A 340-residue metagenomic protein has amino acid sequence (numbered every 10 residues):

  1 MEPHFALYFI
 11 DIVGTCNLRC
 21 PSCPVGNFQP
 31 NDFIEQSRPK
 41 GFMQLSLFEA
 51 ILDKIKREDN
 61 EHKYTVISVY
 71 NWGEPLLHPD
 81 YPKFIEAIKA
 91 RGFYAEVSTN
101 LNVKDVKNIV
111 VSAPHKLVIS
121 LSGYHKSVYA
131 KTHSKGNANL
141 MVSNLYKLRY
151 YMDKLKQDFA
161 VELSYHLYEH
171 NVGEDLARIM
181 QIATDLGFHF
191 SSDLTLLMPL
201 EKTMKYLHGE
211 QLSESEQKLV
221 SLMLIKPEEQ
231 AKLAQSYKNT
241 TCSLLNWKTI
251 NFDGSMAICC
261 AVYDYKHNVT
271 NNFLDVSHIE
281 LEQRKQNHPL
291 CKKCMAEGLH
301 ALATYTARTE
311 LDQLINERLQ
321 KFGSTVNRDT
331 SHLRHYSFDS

Functional and structural regions predicted by a protein language model:
M1-K116, S127, K131, S143 (+3 more regions): Conserved alpha-helical substructure of the radical SAM core
E2-D11, F188-V326, Y336-S340: Accessory C-terminal segments flanking Radical SAM cores
H4, M43-L47, D80, N137-N144 (+3 more regions): Soluble or luminal CAZymes and related metallo-dependent hydrolases
D11, E58-Y70, K89-E96, A113-L121 (+2 more regions): Conserved C-terminal portion of the radical SAM core fold that forms the substrate/S-adenosylmethionine-binding
I51-L52, F84, T132, I179 (+2 more regions): A structural signal for short hydrophobic/aromatic patches embedded in well-ordered alpha helices
L77, E169-V172, Y265-K266: Alpha-helix N-cap/loop-to-helix initiation residues
L121, H133-S134: A subset of solvent-exposed loop/turn segments in beta-rich extracellular surface proteins, enriched in glycine
S122-K126: A glycine-centered beta->alpha junction motif in the catalytic cores of kinase/phosphotransferase enzymes
